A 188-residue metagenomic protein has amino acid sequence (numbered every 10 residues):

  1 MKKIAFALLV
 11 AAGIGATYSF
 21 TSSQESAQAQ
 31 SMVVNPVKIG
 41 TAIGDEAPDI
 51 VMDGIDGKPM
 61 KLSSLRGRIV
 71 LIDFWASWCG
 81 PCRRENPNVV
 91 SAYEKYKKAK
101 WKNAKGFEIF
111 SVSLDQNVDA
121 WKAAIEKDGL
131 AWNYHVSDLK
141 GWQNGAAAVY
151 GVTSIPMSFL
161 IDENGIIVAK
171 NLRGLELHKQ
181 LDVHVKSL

Functional and structural regions predicted by a protein language model:
M1-Q30, S187-L188: Bacterial Sec-dependent N-terminal signal peptides
T17-D49, R66-R68, K98, D119 (+1 more regions): N-proximal helix/coil linker or "cap" segments that precede and/or mark the start of modular domains
I50-V70, K95: A short beta-strand-turn-helix
D53, F110, D115, K122-M157: Short, internal strand/loop/helix patches that form the active-site neighborhood or redox-interaction surface
R66-G67, F74-S91, K95: Conserved redox-active cysteine motifs that mediate thiol-disulfide chemistry, especially di-cysteine Cys-X(1-2)-Cys
I69-V70, F107, P156: Alpha/beta-hydrolase fold active-site loops
S154-I155, L160-L188: Thiol-/selenol-based redox modules, centered on thioredoxin-like and closely related oxidoreductase domains
